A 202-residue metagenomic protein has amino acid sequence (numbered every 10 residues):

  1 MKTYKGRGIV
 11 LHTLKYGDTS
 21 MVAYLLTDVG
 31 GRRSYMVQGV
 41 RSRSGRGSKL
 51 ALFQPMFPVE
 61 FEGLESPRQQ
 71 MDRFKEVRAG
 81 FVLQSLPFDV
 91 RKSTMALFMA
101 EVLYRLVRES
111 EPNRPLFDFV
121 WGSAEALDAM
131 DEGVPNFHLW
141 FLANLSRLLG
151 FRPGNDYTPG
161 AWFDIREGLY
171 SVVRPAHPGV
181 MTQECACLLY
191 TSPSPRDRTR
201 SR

Functional and structural regions predicted by a protein language model:
M1-R114: A surface-exposed, charged beta-strand/loop segment in the N-terminal or early-internal portion of soluble proteins
M95, L116, V134-H138: Hydrophobic (often cysteine-bearing) scaffold residues that line and stabilize catalytic clefts of nucleotide/cofactor
M99, L142, G168: A residue-level signal for conserved active-site and pocket-lining positions in enzyme catalytic cores
W121-T158: Hydrophobic, aromatic-enriched interface-forming segments
F163, L169-Y170: Small-residue-rich helix-loop
E167, R174-P175: Phosphate-/nucleic-acid-contacting segments
Y190-T199: Conserved small/polar residues in nucleotide/adenosyl-binding loops
